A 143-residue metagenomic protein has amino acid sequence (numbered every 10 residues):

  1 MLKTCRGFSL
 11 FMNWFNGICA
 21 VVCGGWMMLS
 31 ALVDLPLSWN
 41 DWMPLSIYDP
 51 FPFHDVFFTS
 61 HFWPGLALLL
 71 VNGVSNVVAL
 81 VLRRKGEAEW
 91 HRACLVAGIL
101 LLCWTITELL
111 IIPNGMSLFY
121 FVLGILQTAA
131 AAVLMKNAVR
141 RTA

Functional and structural regions predicted by a protein language model:
M1-A143: Topology signature of small-to-medium multi-pass alpha-helical membrane proteins
